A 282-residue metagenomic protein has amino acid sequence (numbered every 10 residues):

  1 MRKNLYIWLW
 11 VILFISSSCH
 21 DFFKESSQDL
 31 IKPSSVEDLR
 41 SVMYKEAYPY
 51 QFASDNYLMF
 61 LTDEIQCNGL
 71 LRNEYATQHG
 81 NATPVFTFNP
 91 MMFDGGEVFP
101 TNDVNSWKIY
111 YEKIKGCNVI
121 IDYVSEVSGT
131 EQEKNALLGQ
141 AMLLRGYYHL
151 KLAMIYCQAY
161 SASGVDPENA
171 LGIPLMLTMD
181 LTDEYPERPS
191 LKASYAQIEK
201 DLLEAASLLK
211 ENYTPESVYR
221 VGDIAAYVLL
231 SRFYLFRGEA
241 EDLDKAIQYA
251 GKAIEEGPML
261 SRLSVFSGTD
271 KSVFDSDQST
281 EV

Functional and structural regions predicted by a protein language model:
M1-D29: Bacterial Sec-dependent N-terminal signal peptides
C19-G69: Membrane-proximal, proline-rich intrinsically disordered regions
P33, R40, E46-Y57, G238-V282: Extended ligand-binding clefts on enzyme/binding-domain cores
T83-Y156, P189, E204-T214: Conserved, well-structured interaction surfaces
I114-C117, Y195, L202, L243 (+2 more regions): Inward-facing hydrophobic residues that define packing positions of alpha-helical scaffold repeats
M142, Y227-L230, Y234, Y249: TPR/Sel1-like alpha-solenoid repeat signature
I155-A196, D244: Short coil/linker segments at helix-helix boundaries
